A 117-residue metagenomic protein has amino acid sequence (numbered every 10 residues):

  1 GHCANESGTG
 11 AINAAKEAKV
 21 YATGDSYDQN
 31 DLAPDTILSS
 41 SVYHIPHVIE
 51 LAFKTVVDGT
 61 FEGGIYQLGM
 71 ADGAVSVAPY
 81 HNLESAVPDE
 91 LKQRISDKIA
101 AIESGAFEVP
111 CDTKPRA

Functional and structural regions predicted by a protein language model:
G1-A117: A residue-level marker of the well-folded mature domains of exported/periplasmic proteins
